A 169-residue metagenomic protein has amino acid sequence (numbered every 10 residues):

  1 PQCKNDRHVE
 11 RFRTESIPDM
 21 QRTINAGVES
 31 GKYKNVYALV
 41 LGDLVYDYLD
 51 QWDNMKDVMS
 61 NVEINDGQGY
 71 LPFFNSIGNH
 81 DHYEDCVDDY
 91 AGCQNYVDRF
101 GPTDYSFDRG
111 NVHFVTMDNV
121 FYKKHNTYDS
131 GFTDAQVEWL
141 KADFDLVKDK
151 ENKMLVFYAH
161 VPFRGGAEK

Functional and structural regions predicted by a protein language model:
P1, H80, N119-V120, H160-P162: Active-site beta-loop-alpha junctions enriched in small/polar residues
P1-W52: N-terminal active-site segment of His-dependent metallophosphoesterases
K4-D6, P18-D19, T23, D104 (+3 more regions): Generic detector of bulky aromatic hydrophobic side chains
N5-R11, K124, Y128-T133, V147-K169: Active-site-proximal segments of metal-dependent phosphoesterases and phosphodiesterases across multiple
M20, D43-D47, K141-D143, F163-E168: A short, hydrophobic secondary-structure junction motif
V36-D43, L71-N79, V156-H160: Active-site neighborhood of phospho(di)ester-bond hydrolases with catalytic His/Asp-centered motifs
Y46-N152: Extended active-site neighborhood of metal-dependent phosphoesterases/phosphodiesterases
